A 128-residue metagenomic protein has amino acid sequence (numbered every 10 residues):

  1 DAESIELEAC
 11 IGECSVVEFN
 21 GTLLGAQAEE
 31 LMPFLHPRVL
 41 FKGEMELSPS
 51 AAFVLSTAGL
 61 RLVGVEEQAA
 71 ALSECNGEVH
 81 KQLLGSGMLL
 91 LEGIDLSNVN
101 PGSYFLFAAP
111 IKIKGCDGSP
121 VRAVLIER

Functional and structural regions predicted by a protein language model:
D1-R128: Active-/binding-site microenvironments in catalytic and ligand-binding cores
